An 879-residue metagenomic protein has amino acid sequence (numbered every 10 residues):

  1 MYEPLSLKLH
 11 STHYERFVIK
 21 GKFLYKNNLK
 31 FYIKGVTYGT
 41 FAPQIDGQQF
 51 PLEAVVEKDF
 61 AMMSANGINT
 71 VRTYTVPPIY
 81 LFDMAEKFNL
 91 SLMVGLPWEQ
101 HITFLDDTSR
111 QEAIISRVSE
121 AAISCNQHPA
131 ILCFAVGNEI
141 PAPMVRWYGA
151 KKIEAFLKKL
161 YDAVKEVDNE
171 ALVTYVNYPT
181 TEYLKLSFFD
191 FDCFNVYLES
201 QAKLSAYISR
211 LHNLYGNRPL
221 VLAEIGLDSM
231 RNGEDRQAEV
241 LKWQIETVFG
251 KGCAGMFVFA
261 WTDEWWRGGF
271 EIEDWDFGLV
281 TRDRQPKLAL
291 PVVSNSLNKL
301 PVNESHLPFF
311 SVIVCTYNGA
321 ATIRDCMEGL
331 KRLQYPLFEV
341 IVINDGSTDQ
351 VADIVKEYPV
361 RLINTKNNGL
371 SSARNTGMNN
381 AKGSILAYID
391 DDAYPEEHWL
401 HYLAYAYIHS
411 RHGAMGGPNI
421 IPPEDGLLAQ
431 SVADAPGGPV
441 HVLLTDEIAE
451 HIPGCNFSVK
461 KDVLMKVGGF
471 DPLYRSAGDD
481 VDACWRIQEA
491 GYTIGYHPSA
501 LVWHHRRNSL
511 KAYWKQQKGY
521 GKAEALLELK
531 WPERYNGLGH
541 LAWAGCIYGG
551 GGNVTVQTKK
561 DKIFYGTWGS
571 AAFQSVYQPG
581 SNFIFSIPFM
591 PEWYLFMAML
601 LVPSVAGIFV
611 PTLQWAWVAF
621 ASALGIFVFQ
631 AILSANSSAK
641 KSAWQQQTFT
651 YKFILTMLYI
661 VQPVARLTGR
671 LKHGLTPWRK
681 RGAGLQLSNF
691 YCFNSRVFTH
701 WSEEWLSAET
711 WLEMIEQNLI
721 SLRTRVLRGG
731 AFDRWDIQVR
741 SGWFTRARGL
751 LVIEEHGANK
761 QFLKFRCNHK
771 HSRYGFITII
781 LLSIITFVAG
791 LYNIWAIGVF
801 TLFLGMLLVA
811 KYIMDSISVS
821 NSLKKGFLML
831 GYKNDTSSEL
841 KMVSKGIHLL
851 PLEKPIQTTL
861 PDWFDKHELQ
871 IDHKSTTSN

Functional and structural regions predicted by a protein language model:
F23-F189: Active-site mouth of glycoside hydrolases
R146, K151-G250, V280: Extracellular glycoside hydrolase catalytic/binding regions
F259-L307: Aromatic-rich peripheral "rim/lid" segments of glycoside hydrolase catalytic domains that contact and position glycan
E328-L337: Short, acidic, metal-binding catalytic loop of nucleotide-sugar glycosyltransferases
G329, N344-A352, A393: A conserved acidic beta->alpha catalytic loop
L386: Short aromatic/hydrophobic "clamp" motif used to bind/position activated sugar donors
H398-A429, T493, S499, H505: Conserved donor NDP-sugar-binding/catalytic core segment of glycosyltransferases
I421-P422, P439-D462, K466, R475-S476 (+1 more regions): A recurrent flexible, glycine/aromatic-enriched loop bordering the glycosyltransferase active site that acts as
